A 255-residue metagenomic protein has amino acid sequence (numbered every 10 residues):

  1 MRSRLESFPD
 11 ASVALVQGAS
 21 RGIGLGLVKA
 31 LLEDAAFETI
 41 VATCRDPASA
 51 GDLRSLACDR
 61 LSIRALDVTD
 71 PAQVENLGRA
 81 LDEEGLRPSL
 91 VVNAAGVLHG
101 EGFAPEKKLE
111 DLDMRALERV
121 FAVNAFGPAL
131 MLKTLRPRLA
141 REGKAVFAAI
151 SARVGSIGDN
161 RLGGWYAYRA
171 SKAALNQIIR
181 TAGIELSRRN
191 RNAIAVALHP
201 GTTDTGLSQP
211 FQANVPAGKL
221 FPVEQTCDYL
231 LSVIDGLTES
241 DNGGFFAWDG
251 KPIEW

Functional and structural regions predicted by a protein language model:
A14-G18: Conserved N-terminal Rossmann-fold NAD(P)-binding element of oxidoreductases
S20-K29: N-terminal Rossmann NAD(P)H-binding glycine-rich loop of SDR-like oxidoreductase domains
L32-D52: Conserved glycine-rich Rossmann-like NAD(P)H-binding loop of the short-chain dehydrogenase/reductase
L56-A72: Rossmann-fold cofactor-recognition segment
L61, A80-A95: A glycine-rich helix->loop->beta "capping" turn within Rossmann-like NAD(P)(H)-dependent oxidoreductase domains
D67-R87: Conserved Rossmann-fold cofactor-binding substructure of NAD(P)-dependent oxidoreductases
V97-E101, P105-F121, F126, A140-R189: Catalytic loop of short-chain dehydrogenase/reductase
A193, A197, T205, Q209-W255: C-terminal helical subdomain
